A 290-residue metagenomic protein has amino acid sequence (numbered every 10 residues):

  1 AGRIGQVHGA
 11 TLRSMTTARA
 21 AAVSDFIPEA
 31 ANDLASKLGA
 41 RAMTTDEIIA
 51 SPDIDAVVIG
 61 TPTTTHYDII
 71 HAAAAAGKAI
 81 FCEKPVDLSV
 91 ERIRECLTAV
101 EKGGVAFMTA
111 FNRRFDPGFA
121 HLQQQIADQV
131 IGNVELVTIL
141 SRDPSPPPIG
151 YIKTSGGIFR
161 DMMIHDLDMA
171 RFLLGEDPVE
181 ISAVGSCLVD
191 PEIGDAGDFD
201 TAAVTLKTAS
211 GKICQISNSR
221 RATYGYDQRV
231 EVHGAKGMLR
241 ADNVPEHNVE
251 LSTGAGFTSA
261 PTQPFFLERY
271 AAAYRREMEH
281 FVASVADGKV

Functional and structural regions predicted by a protein language model:
A1-L38: N-terminal Rossmann-like dinucleotide-binding module
H8, A40-A99: Beta-loop-alpha module in the N-terminal Rossmann-like domain of NAD(P)-dependent dehydrogenases, especially those
R19-A22, F266, S284-V290: Glycine- and charged-residue-rich phosphate/anionic-cofactor binding loop of Rossmann-like
T44, F81-C82, F107-T109, T138 (+2 more regions): Hydrophobic residues in well-ordered beta-strands that form the structural core
A56-I59, A209, H280-V290: C-terminal helix-rich "cap/oligomerization" subdomain common to oxidoreductases
T64, D87-P148: A contiguous active-site-proximal alpha/beta segment in oxidoreductase catalytic domains
I149-I213, S219-Y224: Rossmann-like dinucleotide-binding domain that binds NAD(P)(H)
C187, E192-D195, A209-E277: NAD(P)-dinucleotide binding in Rossmann-like oxidoreductases
